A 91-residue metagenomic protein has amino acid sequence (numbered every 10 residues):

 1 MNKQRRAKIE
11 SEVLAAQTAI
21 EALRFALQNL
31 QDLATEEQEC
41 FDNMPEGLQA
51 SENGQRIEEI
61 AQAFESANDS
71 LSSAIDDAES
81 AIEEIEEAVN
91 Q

Functional and structural regions predicted by a protein language model:
N2-Q91: Long, low-complexity or tandemly repetitive, helically biased scaffold regions used for multimeric assembly/adhesion
